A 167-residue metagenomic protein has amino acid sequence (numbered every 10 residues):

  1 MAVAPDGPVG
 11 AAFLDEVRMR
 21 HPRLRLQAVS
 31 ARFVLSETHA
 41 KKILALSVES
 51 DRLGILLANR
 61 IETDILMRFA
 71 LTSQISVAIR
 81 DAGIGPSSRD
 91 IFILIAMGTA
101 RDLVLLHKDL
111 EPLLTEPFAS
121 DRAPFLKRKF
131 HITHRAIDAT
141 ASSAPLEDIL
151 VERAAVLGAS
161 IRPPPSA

Functional and structural regions predicted by a protein language model:
A2-E62: N-terminal interaction modules that seed assembly of large macromolecular complexes
V9-F13, L71-Q74, D102: Helical mechanochemical/support elements of P-loop NTPase systems and associated helical scaffolds
L14, R18, L44, S76-I79 (+2 more regions): Generic detector of well-ordered alpha-helical segments enriched in charged/polar residues, highlighting helical
H21-R25, A82, P86, L114: Conserved NTP-handling cores and scaffolds of large molecular machines
K41-M97: Ordered, amphipathic secondary-structure segments that act as subunit-interaction surfaces in large macromolecular
G85-A167: Glycine-rich, aromatic-bearing surface loops/beta-hairpins
